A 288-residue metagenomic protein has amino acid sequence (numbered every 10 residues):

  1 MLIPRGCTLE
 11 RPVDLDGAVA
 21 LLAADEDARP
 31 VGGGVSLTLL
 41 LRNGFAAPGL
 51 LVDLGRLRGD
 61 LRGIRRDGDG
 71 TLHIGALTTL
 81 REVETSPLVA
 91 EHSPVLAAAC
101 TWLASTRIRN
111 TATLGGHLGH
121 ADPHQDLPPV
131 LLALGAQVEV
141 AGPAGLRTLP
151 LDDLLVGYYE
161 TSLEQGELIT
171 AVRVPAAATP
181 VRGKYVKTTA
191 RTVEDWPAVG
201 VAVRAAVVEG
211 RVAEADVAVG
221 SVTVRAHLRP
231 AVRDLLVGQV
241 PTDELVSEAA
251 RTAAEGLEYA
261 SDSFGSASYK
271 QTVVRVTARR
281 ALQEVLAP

Functional and structural regions predicted by a protein language model:
M1-P288: C-terminal structural segment of proteins
